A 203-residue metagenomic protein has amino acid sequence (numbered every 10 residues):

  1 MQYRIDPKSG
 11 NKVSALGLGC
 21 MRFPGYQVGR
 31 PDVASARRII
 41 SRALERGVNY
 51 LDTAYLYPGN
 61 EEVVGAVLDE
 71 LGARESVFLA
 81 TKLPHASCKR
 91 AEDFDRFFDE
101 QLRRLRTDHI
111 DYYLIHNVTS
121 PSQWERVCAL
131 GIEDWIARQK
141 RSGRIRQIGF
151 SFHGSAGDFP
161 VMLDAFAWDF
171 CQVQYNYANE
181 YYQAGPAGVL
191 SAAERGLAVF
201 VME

Functional and structural regions predicted by a protein language model:
M1-V77: N-terminal binding-site loop/beta-alpha segment at the start of enzyme catalytic domains that lines or forms
Y3, V118-E203: Beta/alpha (TIM)-barrel catalytic core signal, keyed to glycine-rich beta->alpha loops juxtaposed to Asp/Glu that bind
P7-V13, E45, G65-S76, D99-D108 (+2 more regions): Acidic (Asp/Glu)-rich catalytic clusters
V13-G17, N49-Y50, S76-K82, H109-L114 (+3 more regions): Structural preference for beta-strand elements that scaffold enzyme active sites
M21-A34, K82-D93, P121-E125: Active-site mouth loops of central-metabolism enzymes
R22, Y55-Y57, E75, L83-H85 (+3 more regions): Active-site-proximal loop/turn and secondary-structure-junction residues that shape catalytic pockets, frequently
G29-L44, R90-R106, H153-L163: Short, acidic/polar
L102-W124: Active-site groove signature of glycoside hydrolases
